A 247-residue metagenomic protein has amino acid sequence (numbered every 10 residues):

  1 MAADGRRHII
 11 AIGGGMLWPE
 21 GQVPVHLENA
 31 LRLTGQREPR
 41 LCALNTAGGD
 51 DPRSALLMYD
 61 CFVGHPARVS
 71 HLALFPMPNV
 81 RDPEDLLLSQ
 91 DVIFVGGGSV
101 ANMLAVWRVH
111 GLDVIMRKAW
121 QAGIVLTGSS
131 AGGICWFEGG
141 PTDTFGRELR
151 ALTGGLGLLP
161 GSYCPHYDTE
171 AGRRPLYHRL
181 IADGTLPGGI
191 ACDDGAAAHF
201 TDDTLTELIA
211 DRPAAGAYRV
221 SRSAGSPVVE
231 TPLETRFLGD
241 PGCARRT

Functional and structural regions predicted by a protein language model:
M1-R37, C42-V63, V92, G140-T142 (+1 more regions): C-terminal and late-domain segments of enzyme folds
A11, S70-A73, F94-G96, L126-S129 (+1 more regions): General beta-strand structural signal in soluble alpha/beta enzymes
P19, M103-L104, F137: Glycine/Thr-rich phosphate-binding loops of Rossmann-like dinucleotide-binding domains
E20-V23, P76, P83, V109 (+1 more regions): A conditional alpha-helix N-cap/helix-loop micro-motif detector
C42-G98, N102: Portal/gating segments that form or line small-molecule/metal binding sites
L86-S89, H110-G123: Catalytic-core regions built around general acid/base machinery
F94-G97, M116-G139: Catalytic nucleophile loop
V100-H110: Glycine/threonine-rich flexible loop motifs
